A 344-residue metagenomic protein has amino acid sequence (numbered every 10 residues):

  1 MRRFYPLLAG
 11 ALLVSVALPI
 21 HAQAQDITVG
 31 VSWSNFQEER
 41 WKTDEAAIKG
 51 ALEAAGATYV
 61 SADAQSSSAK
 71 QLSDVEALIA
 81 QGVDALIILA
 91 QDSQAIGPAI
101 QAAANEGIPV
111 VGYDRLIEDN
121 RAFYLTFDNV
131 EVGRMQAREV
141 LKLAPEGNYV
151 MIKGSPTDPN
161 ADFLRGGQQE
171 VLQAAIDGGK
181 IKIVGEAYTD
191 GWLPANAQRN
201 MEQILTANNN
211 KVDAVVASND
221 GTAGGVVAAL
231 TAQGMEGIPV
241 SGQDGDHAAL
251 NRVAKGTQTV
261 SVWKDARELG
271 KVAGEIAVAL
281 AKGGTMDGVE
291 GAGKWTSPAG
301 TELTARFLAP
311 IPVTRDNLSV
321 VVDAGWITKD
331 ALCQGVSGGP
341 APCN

Functional and structural regions predicted by a protein language model:
M1-A9: Bacterial N-terminal signal peptides that target proteins for export
L12-V14, W33: Helix-centric, low-specificity signal for extended rod-like, repetitive segments
V14-A22: C-terminal segment of classical bacterial N-terminal signal peptides
A22-N344: A residue-level marker of the well-folded mature domains of exported/periplasmic proteins
